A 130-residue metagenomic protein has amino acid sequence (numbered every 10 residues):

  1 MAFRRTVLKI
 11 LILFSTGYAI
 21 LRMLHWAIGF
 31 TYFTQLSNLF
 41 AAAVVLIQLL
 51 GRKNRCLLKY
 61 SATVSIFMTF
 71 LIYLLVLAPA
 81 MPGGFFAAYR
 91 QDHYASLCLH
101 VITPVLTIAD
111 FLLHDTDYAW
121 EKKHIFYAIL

Functional and structural regions predicted by a protein language model:
M1-L130: Aromatic-rich, lipid-facing transmembrane alpha helices and their immediate juxtamembrane interface loops in integral
